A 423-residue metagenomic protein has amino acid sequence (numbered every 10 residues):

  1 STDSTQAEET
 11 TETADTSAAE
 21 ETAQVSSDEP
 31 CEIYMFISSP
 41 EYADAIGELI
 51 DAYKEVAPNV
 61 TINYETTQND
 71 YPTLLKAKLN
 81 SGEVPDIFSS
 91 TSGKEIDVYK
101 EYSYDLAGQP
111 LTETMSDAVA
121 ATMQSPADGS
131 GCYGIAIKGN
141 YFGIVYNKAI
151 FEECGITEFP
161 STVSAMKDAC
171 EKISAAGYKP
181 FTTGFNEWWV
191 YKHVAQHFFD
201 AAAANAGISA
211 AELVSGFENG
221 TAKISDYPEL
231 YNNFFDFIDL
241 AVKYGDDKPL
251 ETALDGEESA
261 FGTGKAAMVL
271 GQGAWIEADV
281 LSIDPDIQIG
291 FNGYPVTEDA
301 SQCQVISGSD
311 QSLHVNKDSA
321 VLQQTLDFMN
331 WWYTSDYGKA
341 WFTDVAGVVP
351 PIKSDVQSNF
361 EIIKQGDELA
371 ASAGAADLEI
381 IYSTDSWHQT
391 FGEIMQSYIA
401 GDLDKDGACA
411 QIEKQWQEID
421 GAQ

Functional and structural regions predicted by a protein language model:
E21, T91-G143, K167, H193-V194 (+2 more regions): Hinge/lid segment of periplasmic solute-binding proteins
D28-P40, V60-E65, I87, Y133 (+1 more regions): Short, well-ordered beta-strand elements
F36, D51, A77, E95 (+1 more regions): Extracytoplasmic/periplasmic substrate-binding proteins
A52-A121, A149-S161, A260, A267-M268 (+3 more regions): Extracytoplasmic "Venus flytrap"/periplasmic binding protein-like
E55-V56, T61, S81, S130 (+3 more regions): Extracytoplasmic/periplasmic substrate-recognition and gating elements
Y99-E101, A121-F159, F185-E218, Q302 (+2 more regions): Periplasmic solute-binding protein
E152, L322, K339, A371-Q423: Conserved C-terminal helix/tail region of periplasmic/extracytoplasmic solute-binding proteins
K172, V214-L250: Glycine-centered hinge/linker elements that transmit conformational signals in sensory and ligand-binding systems
